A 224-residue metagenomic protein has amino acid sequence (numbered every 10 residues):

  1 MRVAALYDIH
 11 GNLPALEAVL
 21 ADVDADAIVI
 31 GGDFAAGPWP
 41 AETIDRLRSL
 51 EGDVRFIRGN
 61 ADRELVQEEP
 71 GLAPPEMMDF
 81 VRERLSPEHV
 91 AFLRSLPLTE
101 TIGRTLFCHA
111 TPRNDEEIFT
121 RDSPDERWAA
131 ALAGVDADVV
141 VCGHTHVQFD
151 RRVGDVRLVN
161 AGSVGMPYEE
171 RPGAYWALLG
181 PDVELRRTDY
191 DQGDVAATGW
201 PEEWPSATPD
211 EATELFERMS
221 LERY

Functional and structural regions predicted by a protein language model:
R2-H10, R104-T111, L158-G162: Active-site-proximal beta-strand elements of phosphoester/diester hydrolases
A4-R94: Core catalytic region of metal-dependent phosphoesterases/phosphodiesterases, especially metallo-beta-lactamase-like
H10-A15, A36-W39, A61-V66, R113-D115 (+2 more regions): Active-site environment of divalent metal-dependent phosphoester hydrolases
D22-D24, L50, I102, A133-D136 (+1 more regions): Glycine-rich phosphate-binding loop signature in dinucleotide/nucleotide-binding domains
G71-E76, T105-V135: Active-site-proximal segments of metal-dependent phosphoesterases and phosphodiesterases across multiple
L98-G103, R151-V153: Short acidic-hydrophobic surface loop/beta-edge motif
D122-R151, V156-V159, W176: Anionic-ligand binding region
R152-Y224: Acidic, His/Gly-rich catalytic cores of divalent-metal-dependent hydrolytic chemistry
